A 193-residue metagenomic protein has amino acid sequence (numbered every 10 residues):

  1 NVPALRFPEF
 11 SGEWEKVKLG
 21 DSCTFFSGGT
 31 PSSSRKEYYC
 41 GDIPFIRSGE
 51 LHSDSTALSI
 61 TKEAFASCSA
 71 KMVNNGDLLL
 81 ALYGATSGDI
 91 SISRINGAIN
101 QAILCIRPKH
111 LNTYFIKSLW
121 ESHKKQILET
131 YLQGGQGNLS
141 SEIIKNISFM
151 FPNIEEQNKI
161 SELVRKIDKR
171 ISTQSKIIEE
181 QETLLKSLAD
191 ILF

Functional and structural regions predicted by a protein language model:
N1-K18, S148-F193: Amphipathic alpha-helical coiled-coil/heptad-repeat segments
A4-G29, F45, D54, N146: Non-catalytic DNA-recognition/assembly elements of restriction-modification systems
G20-S34, R47-N75: Sequence-specific dsDNA recognition surfaces
L80-A81, K166: A generic structural signal for residues embedded in beta-strands
L82, G97-L104, W120, L132-E155: A short glycine-rich beta-alpha junction/loop motif
A85-G88: Short, charged beta-turn/beta-strand-edge "cap" motif at the junction between a beta-strand and an adjacent loop
